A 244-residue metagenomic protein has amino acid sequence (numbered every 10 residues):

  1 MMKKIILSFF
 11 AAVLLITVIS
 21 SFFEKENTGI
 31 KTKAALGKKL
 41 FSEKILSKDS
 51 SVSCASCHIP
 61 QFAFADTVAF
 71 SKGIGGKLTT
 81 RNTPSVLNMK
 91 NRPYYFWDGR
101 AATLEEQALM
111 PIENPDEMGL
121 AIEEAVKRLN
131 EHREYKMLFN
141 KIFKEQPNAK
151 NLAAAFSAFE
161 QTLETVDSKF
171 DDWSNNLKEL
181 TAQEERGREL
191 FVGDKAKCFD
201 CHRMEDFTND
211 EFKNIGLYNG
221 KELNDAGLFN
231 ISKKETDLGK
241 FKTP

Functional and structural regions predicted by a protein language model:
M1-A35: N-terminal export/targeting leaders of redox proteins
S21-T32, K44-V52, A63-L180, E189 (+1 more regions): Electron-transfer interface patches adjacent to heme c in soluble/periplasmic c-type cytochromes and di-/multiheme
K39-L40: Hydrophobic face of amphipathic alpha-helices that form TPR/SEL1-like repeat modules and related alpha-solenoid
E185: Acidic/His-rich structured neighborhood in mature extracellular/periplasmic domains
